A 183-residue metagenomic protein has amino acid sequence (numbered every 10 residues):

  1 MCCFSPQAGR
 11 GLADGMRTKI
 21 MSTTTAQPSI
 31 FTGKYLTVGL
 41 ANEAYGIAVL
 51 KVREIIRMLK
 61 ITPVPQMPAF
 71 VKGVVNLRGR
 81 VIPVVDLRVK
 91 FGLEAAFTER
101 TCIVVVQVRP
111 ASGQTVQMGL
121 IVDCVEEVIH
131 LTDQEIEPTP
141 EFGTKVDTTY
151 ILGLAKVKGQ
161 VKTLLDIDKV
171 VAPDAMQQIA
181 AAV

Functional and structural regions predicted by a protein language model:
C2-V183: An acidic, low-aromatic, low-complexity terminal/linker signal
